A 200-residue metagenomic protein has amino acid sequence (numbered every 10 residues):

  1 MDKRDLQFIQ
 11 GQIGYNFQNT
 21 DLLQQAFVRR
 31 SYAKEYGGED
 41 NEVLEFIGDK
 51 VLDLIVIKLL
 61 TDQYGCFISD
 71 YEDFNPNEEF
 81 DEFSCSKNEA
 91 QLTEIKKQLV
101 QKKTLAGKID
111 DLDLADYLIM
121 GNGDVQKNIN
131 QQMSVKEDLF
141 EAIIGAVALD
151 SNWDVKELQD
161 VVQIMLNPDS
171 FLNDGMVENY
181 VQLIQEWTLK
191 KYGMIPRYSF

Functional and structural regions predicted by a protein language model:
M1-F200: Double-stranded RNA-binding/processing signature
